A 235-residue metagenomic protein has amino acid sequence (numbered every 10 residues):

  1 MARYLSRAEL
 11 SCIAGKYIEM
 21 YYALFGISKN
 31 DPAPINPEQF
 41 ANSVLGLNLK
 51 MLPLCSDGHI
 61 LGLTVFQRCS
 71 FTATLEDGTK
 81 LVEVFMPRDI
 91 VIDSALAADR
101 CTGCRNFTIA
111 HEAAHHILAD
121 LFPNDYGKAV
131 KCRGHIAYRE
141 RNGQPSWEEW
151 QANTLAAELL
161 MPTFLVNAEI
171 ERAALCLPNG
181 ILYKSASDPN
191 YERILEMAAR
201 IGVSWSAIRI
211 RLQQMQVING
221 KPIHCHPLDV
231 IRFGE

Functional and structural regions predicted by a protein language model:
M1-E235: Active-site hotspot residues in diverse enzymes, especially metal/ion-binding acidic/histidine motifs
